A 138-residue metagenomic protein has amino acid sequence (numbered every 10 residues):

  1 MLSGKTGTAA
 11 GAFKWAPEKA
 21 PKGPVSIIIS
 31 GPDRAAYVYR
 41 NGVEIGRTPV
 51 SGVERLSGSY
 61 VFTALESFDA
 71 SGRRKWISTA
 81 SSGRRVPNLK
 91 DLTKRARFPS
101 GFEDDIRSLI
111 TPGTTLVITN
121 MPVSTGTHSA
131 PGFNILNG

Functional and structural regions predicted by a protein language model:
M1-G138: N-terminal pre-domains immediately preceding structured catalytic cores
